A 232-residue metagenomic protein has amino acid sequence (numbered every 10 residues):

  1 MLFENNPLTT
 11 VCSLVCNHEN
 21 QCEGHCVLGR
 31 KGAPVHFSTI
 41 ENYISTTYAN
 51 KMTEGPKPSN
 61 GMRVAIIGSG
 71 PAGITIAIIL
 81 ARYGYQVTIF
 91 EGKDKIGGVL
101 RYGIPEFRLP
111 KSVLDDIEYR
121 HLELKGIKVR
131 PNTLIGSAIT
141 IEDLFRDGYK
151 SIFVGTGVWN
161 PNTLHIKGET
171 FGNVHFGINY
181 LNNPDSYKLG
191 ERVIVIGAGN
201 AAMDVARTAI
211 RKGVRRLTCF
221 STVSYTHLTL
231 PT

Functional and structural regions predicted by a protein language model:
M1-L14, G32-P58: Ferredoxin-type iron-sulfur electron-transfer modules in oxidoreductases and energy-metabolism complexes
L2-T9, L100-K150, L228: N-terminal Rossmann-like dinucleotide/flavin-binding domain of flavoprotein oxidoreductases that bind FAD/FMN
T10-R30: Local cysteine-cluster metal-coordination motifs and their immediate loop/turn environment, predominantly Fe-S cluster
Y43-P58, Y119-K125, V129-S137, N160-K212: Glycine-rich dinucleotide-binding loop and its adjacent helix/turn
V64-Q86, V205-A206: N-terminal Rossmann-like FAD-binding beta1-loop-alpha1 element of flavoenzymes
Q86-I96, T222: Glycine-rich FAD pyrophosphate-binding loop
S151, G155-N162: Glycine-/small-residue-rich beta->alpha transition segments that form the dinucleotide
T226-T232: Conserved small/polar residues in nucleotide/adenosyl-binding loops
